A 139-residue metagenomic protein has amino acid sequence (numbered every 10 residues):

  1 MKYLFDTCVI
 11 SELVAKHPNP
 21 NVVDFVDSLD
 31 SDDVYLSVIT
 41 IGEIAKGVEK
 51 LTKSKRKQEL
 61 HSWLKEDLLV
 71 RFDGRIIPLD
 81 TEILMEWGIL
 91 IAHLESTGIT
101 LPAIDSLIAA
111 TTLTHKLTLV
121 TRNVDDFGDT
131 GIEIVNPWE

Functional and structural regions predicted by a protein language model:
M1, F25-S28, D67-L68, I76 (+3 more regions): Short secondary-structure boundary/capping segments
M1, L107-E139: Acidic, PIN/NYN-like endoribonuclease modules and their adjacent C-terminal/linker elements
M1-I39, E49-E66: Short, well-structured N-terminal submotif of metal-dependent ribonuclease cores
D6-T7, V22, I44, W87 (+2 more regions): Generic structural signal for small/hydrophobic residues in well-ordered secondary structure, especially within
V9, T40, I83, I108 (+1 more regions): Alpha-helix capping/helix-boundary segments
I10-S11, G42-A45, G128, V135: Nucleotide phosphate-binding site architecture
V38-I39, D80, N123, W138: Residues at the C-termini of beta-strands that transition into short coil/loop
K46-T52, D73-L119: Active-site neighborhoods of divalent-metal-dependent phosphate/nucleic-acid chemistry enzymes
